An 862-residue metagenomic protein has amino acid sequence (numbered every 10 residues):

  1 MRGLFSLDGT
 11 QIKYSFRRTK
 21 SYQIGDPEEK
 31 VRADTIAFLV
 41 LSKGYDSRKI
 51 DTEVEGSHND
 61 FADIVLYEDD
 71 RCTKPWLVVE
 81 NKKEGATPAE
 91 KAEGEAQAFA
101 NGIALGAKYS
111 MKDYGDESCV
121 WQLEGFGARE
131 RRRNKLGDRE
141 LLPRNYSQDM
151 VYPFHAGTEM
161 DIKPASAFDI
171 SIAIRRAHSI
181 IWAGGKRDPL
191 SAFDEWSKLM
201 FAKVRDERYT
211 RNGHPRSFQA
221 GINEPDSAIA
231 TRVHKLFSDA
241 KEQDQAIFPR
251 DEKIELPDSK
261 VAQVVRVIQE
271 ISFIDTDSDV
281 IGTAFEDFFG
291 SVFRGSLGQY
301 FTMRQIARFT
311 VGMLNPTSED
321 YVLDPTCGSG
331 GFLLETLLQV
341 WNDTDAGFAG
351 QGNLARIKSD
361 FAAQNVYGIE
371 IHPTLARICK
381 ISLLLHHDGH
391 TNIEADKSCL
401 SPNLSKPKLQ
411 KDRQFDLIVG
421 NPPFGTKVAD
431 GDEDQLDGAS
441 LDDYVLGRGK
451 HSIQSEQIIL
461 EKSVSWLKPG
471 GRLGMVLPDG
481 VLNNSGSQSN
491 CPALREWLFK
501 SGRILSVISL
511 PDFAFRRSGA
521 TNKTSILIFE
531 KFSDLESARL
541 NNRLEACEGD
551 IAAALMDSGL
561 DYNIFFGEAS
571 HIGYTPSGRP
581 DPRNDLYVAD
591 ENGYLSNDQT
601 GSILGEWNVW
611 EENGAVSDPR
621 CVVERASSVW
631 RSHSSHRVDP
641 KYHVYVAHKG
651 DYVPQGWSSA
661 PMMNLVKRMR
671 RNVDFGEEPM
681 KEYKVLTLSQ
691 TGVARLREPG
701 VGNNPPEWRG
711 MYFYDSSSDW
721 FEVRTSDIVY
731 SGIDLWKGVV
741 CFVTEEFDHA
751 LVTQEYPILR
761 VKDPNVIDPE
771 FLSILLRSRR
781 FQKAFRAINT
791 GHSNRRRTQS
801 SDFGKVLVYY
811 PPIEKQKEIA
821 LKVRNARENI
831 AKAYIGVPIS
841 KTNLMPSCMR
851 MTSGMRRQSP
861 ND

Functional and structural regions predicted by a protein language model:
M1-Y109, G115-T158, V693: A short, conserved, highly charged catalytic patch centered on acidic carboxylates
F201-F293: Long recognition/docking surfaces used for binding and targeting
T302-G420, G425-K427, P478-G480, S487 (+2 more regions): Conserved S-adenosyl-L-methionine
G449-F515, A520-N522, I526-I528: Conserved Class I SAM-dependent methyltransferase catalytic core
T521, L527, W736, A750-P757 (+1 more regions): A short glycine-rich beta-alpha junction/loop motif
Y594-K684, P812-D862: Non-catalytic DNA-recognition/assembly elements of restriction-modification systems
M663-E678, S689-T725: Sequence-specific dsDNA recognition surfaces
F721, T725, V729-R777: A short beta-sheet element
